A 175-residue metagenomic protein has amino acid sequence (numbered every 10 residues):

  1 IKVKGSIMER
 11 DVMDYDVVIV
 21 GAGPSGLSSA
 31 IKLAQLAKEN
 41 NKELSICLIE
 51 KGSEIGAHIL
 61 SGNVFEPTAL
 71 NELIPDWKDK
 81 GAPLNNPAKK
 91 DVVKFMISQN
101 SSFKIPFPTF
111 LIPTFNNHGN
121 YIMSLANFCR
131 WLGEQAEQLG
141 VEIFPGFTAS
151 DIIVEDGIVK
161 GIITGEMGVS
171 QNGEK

Functional and structural regions predicted by a protein language model:
I1-D14: A short, basic/flexible loop-to-alpha-helix module at the beginning of a structural domain
D16-C47: N-terminal Rossmann-like FAD-binding beta1-loop-alpha1 element of flavoenzymes
V20, I49-K51, P145: A secondary-structure boundary/capping signal
G21, S25, S61-G62, N85 (+1 more regions): Catalytic cores of large soluble enzymes that bind and process phosphate-bearing ligands
E43, C47, K51-N100: N-terminal FAD cofactor-binding segment of flavoenzymes
G81-K175: Feature captures the FAD/FMN-dependent oxidoreductase FAD-binding
